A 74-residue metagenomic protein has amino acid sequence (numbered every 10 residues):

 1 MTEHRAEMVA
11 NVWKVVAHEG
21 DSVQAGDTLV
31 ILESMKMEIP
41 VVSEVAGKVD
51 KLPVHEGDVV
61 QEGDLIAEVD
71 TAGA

Functional and structural regions predicted by a protein language model:
M1-N11, T28-E44, T71: Short beta-strand-turn/beta-hairpin segments enriched in glycine/proline and small hydrophobics that form edge-strand
V12-H18, S22, K51-V54: Short histidine-centered loop motifs in beta-beta connectors
G20-L29, G57-V69: A structural signal for short beta-strand/turn segments enriched in small hydrophobics and glycine
D50-K51, E68-D70: Short alpha-helical linear motifs
